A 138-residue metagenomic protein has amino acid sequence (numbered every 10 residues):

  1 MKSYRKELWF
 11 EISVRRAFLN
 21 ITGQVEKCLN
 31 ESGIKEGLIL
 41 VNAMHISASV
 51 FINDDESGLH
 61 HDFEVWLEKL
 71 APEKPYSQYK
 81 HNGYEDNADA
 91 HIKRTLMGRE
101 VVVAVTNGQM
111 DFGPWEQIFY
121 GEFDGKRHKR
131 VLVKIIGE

Functional and structural regions predicted by a protein language model:
M1-E138: Active-site histidine-anchored catalytic micro-motif
